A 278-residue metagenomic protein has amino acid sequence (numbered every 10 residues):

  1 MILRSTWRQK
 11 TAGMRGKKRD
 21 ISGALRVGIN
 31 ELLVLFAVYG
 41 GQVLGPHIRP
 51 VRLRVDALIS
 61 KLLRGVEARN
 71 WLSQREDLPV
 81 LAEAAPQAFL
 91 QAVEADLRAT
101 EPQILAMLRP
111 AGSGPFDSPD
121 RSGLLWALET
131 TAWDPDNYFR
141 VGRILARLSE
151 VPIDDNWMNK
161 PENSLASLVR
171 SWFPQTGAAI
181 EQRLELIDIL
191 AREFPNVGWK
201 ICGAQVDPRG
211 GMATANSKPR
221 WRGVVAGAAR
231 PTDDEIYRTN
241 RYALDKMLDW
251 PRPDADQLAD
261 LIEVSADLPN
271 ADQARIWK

Functional and structural regions predicted by a protein language model:
M1-K278: Non-catalytic all-alpha helical scaffold/repeat segments
